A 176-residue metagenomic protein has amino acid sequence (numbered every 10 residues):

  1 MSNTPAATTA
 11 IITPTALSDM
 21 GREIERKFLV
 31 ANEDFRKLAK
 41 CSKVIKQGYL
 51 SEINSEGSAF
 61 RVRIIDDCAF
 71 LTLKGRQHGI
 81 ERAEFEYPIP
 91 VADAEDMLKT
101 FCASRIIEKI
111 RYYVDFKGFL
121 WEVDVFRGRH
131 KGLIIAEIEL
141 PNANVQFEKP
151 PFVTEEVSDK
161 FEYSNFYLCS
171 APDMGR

Functional and structural regions predicted by a protein language model:
S2-R176: Phosphate-end processing signature that detects enzymes handling 5′-triphosphorylated RNA and polyphosphate
